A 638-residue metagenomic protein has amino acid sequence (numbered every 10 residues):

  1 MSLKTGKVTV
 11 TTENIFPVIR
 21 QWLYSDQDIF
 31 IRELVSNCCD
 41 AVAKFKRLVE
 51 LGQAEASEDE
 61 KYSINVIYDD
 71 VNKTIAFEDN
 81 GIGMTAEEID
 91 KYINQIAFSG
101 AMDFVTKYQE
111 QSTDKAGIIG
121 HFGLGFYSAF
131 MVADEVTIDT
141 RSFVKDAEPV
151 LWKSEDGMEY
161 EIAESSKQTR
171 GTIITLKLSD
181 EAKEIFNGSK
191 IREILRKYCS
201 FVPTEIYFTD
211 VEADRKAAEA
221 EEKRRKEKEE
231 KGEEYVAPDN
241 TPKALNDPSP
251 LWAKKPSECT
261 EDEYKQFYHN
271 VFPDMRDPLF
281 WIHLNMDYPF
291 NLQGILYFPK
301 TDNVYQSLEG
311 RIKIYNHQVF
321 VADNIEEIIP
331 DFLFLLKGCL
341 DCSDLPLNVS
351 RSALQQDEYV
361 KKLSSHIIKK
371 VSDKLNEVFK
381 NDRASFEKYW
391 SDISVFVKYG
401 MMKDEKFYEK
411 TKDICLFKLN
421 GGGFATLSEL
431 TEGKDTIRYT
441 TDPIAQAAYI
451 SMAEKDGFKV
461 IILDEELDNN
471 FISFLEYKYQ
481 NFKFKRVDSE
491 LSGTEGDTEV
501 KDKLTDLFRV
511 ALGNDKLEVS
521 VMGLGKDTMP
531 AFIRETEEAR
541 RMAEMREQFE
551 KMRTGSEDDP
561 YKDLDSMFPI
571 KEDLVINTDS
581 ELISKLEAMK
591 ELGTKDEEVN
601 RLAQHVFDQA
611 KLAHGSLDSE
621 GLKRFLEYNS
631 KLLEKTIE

Functional and structural regions predicted by a protein language model:
M1-F186, E193, S200, K216: GHKL (Bergerat-fold) ATPase N-terminal catalytic module, capturing the glycine-rich phosphate-binding loop and acidic
I118, V136-E159, S179-K183, S189-E638: GHKL/Bergerat-fold ATPase module in large chromosome/replication-associated machines
